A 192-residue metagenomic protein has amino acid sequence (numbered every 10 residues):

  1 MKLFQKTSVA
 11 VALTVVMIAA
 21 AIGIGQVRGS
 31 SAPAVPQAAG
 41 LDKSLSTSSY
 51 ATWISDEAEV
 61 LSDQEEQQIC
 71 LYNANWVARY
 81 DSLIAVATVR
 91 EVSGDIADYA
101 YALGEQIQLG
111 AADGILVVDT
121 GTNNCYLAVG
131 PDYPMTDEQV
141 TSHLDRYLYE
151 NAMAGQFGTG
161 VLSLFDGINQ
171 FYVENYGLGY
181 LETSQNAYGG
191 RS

Functional and structural regions predicted by a protein language model:
K2-S192: A structural boundary signal for the start of the first folded domain, especially the loop/turn and N-capping region
